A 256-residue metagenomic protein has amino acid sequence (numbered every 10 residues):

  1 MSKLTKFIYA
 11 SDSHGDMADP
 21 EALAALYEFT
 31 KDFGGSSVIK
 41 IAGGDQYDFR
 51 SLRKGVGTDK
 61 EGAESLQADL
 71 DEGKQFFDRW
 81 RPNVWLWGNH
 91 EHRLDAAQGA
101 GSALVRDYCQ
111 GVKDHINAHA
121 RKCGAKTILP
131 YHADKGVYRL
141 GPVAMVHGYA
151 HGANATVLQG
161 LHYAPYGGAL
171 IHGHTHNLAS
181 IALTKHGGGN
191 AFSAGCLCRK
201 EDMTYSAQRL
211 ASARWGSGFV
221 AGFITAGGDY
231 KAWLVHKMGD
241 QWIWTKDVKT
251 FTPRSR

Functional and structural regions predicted by a protein language model:
M1-I8, V137-A144, G227: Beta-strand-turn-beta hairpins that frame and shape the catalytic cleft of phosphate-ester-processing enzymes
M1-K3, T30-S36, D78-W80, Y138-L140 (+3 more regions): Flexible, charged surface loops at secondary-structure boundaries
K6-K122: Core catalytic region of metal-dependent phosphoesterases/phosphodiesterases, especially metallo-beta-lactamase-like
A24-Y27, D71, Y131-A133, V137 (+2 more regions): A generic local structural motif
W85-H90, P130-D134, W233-M238: Acidic carboxylate-rich catalytic motifs and surrounding loops in phosphoryl-/glycosyl-chemistry enzymes
S102-A144, G148, T175, S193-E201: Active-site-proximal loop/helix segment associated with metal-binding centers of metalloenzymes
V143-W233: Conserved beta-sheet core of the metallophosphoesterase superfamily
I224-R256: A short C-terminal boundary segment appended to hydrolase-like catalytic domains
